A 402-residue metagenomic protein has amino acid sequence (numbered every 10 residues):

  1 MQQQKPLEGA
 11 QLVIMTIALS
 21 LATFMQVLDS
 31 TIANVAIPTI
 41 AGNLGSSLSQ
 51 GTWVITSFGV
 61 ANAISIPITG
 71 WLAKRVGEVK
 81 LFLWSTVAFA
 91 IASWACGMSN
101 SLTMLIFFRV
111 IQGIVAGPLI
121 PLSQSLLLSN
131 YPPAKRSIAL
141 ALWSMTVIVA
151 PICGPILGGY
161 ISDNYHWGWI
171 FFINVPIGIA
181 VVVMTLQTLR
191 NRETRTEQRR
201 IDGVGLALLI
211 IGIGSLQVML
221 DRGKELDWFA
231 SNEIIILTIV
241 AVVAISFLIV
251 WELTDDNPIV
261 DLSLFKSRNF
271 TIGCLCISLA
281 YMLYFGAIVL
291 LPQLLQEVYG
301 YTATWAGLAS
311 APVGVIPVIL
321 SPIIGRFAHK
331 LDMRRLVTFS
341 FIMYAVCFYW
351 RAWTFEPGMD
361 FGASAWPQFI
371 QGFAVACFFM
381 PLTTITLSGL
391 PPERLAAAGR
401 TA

Functional and structural regions predicted by a protein language model:
M1-Q11, R195: Intrinsic disorder in cytosolic terminal tails and internal cytosolic loops of multi-pass membrane transporters
M15-L28, A33-V35, L44, L48 (+6 more regions): 12-transmembrane solute porter fold
I40-A41, L72-A73, L157-Y165, L220 (+2 more regions): Interfacial helix-cap and linker-helix signal at transmembrane-aqueous boundaries of multi-pass secondary transporters
G59-V60, I148-V149, G314-V315: Short hydrophobic/small-residue motifs within alpha-helical transmembrane segments of multi-pass transporter-like
I66-G205, P392: Helix-loop-helix hairpins in multi-pass membrane proteins, especially solute transporters
L126, Y160, M184, T188 (+5 more regions): A residue-level signal for alpha-helical anchor/packing sites in multi-pass solute transporters
D163-V175, R222-I234, T302: A membrane-interface helix-boundary motif in multi-pass transporters
P176-T194, I210-R222, V240-D255: C-terminal membrane-cytosol helix-exit motif in multi-pass small-molecule transporters
